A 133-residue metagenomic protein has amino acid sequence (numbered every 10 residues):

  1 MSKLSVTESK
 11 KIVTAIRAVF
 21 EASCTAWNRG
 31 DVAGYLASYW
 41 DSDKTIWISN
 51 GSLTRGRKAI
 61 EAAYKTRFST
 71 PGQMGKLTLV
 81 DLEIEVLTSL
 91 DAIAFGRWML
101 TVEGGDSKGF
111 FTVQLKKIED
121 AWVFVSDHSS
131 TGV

Functional and structural regions predicted by a protein language model:
M1-S38, S42: Short, low-complexity N-terminal intrinsically disordered segments enriched in polar/charged residues
S9, E21, V86-L87, M99-T101: Acetyl-CoA-dependent GNAT
V32-L87, M99, D106: A solvent-exposed, acidic/Ser-Thr-rich amphipathic alpha-helical stretch
Y39-W40, W98-L100, V113, H128-S130: Short beta-strand segments enriched in hydrophobic/aromatic residues within well-folded beta-rich domains
I84-D91, L115-A121: A short, structured loop/turn motif at beta-sheet edges
K108-V133: Short beta-strand edge/turn micro-motifs at domain boundaries
